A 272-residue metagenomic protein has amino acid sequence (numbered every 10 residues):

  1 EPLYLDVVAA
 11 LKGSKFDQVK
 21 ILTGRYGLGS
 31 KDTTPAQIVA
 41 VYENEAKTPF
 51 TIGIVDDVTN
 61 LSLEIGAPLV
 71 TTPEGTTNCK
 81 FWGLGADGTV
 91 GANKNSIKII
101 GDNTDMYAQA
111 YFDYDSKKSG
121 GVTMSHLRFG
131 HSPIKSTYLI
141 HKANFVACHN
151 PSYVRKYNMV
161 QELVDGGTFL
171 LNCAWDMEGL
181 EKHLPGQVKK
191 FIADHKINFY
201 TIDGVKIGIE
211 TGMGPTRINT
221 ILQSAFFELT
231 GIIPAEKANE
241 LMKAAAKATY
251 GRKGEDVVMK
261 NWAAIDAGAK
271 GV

Functional and structural regions predicted by a protein language model:
E1-L5, A9, S14, G75-G85 (+1 more regions): Active-site cofactor/cluster-binding pocket
E1-P35: C-terminal non-catalytic interaction/assembly regions of soluble proteins
Q18-Y26, F50-V55, Q109-D115, T201: A generic structural motif
V19-G27, V41-T48, Q161-E162, G166-F169: A short, terminal or domain-edge coil/loop segment
G29-N78, W82, M259-I265, A269-V272: Flexible inter-domain linker/hinge segments
